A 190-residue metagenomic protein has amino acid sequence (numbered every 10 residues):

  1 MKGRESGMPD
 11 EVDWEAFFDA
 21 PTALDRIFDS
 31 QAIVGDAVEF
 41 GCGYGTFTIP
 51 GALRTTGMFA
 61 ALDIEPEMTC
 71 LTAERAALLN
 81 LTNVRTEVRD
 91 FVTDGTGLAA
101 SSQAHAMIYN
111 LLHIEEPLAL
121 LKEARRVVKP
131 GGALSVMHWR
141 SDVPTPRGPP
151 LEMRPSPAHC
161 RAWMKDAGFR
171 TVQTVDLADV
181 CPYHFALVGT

Functional and structural regions predicted by a protein language model:
M1-P21: Class I SAM-dependent methyltransferase Rossmann-like catalytic core, especially the SAM/SAH-binding loop
E15-G35: Conserved alpha-helix/loop element of class I SAM-dependent methyltransferases that forms part of the SAM/SAH-binding
V38, Y44-D94: Class I SAM-dependent methyltransferase SAM/SAH-binding core
T96-A106: A short acidic, Gly/Pro-enriched loop at the edge of an enzyme's catalytic core that lines a small-molecule cofactor
A104-P117: A short SAM/SAH-binding and catalytic strip from SAM-dependent methyltransferases
A119-A133: A short glycine-rich, Lys/Arg-flanked "PGG" loop and its adjoining helix->strand segment in the class I
A133-H159: Conserved class I S-adenosyl-L-methionine
Q173-T190: Core SAM-dependent methyltransferase catalytic element
